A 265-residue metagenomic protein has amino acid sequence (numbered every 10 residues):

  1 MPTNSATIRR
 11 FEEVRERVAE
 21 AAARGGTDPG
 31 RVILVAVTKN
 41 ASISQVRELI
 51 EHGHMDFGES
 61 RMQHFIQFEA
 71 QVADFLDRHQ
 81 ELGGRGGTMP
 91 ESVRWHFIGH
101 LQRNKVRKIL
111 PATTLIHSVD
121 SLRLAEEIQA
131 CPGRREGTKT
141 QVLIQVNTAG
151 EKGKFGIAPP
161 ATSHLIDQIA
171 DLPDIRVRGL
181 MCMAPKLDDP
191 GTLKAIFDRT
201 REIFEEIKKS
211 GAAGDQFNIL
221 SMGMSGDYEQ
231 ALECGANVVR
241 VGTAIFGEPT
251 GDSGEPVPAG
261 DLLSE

Functional and structural regions predicted by a protein language model:
M1-G226, C234, F246-E248, E255-P258: Conserved alpha/beta-domain cores
D261-E265: Structured C-terminal cap/extension of enzyme domains
